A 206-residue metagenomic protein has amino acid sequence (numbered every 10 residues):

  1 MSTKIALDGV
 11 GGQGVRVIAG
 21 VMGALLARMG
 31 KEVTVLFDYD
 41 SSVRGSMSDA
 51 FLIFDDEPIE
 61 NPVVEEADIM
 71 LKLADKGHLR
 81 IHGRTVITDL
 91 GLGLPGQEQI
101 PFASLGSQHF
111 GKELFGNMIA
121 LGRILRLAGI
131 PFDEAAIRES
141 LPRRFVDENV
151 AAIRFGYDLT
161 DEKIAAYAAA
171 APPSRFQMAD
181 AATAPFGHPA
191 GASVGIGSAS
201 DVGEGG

Functional and structural regions predicted by a protein language model:
M1-G206: Active-site cofactor/cluster-binding pocket
